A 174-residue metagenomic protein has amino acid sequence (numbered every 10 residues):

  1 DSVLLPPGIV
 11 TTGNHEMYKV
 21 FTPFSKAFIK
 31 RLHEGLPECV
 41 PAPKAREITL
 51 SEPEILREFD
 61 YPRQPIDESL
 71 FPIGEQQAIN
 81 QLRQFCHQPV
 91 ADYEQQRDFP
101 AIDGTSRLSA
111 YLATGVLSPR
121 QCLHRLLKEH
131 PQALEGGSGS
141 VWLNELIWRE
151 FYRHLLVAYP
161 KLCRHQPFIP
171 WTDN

Functional and structural regions predicted by a protein language model:
D1-L4, R97: Acidic carboxylate-rich catalytic motifs and surrounding loops in phosphoryl-/glycosyl-chemistry enzymes
V3-G13, M17: Short alpha-helix plus adjacent loop in nuclease-associated cores
E16-P170: Glycine/tryptophan-enriched, flexible segments
